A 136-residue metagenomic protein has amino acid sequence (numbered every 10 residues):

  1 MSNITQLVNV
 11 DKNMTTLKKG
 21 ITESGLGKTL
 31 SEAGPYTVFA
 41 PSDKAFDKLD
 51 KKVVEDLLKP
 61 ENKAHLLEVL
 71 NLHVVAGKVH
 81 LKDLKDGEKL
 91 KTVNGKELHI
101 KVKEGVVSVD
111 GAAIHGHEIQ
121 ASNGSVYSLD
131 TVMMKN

Functional and structural regions predicted by a protein language model:
M1-N136: Mature, structured domains of secreted/extracytosolic soluble proteins
